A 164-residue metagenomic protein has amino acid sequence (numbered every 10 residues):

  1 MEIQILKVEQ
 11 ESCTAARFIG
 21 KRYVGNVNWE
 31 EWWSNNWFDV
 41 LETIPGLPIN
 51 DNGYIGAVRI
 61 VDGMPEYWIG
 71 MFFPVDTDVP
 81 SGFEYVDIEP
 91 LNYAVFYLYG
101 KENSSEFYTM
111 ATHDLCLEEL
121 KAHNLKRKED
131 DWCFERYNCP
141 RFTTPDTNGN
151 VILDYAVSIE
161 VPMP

Functional and structural regions predicted by a protein language model:
M1-P164: A solvent-exposed interaction/effector surface
